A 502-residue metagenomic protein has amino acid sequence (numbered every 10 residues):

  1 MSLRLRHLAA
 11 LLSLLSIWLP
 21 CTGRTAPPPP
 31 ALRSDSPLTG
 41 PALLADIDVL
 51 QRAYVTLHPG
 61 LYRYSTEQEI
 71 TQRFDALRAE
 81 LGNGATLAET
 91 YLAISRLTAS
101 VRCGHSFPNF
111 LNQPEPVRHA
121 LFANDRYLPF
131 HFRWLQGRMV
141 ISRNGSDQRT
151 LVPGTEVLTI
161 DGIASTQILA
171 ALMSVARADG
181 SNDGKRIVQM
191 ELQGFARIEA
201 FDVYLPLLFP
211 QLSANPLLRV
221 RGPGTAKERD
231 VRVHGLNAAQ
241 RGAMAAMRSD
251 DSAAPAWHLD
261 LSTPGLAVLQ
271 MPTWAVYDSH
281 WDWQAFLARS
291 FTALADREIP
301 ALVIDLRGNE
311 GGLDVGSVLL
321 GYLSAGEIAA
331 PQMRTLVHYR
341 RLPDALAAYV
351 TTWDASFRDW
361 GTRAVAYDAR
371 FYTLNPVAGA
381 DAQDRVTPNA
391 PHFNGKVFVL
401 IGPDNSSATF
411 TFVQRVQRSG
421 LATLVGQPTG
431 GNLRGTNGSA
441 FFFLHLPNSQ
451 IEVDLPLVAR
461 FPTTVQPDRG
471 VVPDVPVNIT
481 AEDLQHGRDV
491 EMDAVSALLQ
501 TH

Functional and structural regions predicted by a protein language model:
M1-A9: Bacterial N-terminal signal peptides that target proteins for export
A9-P20: Bacterial N-terminal signal peptides
R24-V337, D344-T352, T411, L433 (+6 more regions): Flexible, low-complexity junctional segments that flank or bridge functional domains
E199-V203, F209-L212, W360-G395: Alpha-helix-centered segments that form part of catalytic cores
E298-V303, H392-F398: Short, surface-exposed connector motifs at secondary-structure boundaries
M333-A366, N375, G379-A382: Divalent cation-coordinating acidic motifs and surrounding scaffolds that mediate Ca2+/Mg2+/Mn2+/Zn2+-dependent binding
D381-H392, G402-Q414, H486-T501: Charge-patterned, long linear interaction tracts outside catalytic cores
K396-R434: Extended C-terminal subregions enriched in glycine
